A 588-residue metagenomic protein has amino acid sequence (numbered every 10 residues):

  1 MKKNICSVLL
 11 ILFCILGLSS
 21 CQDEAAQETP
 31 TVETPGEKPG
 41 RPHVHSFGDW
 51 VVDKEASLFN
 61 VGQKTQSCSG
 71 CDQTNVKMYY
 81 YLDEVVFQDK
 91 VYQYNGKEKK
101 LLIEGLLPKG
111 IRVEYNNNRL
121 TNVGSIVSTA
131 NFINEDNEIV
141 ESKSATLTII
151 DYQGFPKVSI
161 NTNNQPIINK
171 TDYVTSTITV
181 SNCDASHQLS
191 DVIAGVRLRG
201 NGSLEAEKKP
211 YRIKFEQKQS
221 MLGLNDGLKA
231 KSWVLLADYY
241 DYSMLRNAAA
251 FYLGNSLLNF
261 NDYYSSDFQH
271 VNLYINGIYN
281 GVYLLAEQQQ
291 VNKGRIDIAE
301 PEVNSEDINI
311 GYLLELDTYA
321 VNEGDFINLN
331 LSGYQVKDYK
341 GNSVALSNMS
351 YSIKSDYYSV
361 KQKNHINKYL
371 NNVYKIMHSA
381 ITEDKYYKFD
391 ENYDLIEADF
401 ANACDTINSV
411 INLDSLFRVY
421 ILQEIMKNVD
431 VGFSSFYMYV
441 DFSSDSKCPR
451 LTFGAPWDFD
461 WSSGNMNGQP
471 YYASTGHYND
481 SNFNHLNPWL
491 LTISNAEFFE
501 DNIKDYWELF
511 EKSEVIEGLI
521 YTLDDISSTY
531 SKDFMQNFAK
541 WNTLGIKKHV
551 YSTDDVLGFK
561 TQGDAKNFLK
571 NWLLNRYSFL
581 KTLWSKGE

Functional and structural regions predicted by a protein language model:
L9-G17: Bacterial N-terminal signal peptides
L18-S46, C71-Q73: Bacterial Sec-dependent N-terminal signal peptides
G48-T65, L107-L147: Serine/threonine-rich, repeat-prone extracellular segments and beta-strand-based repeat modules of secreted/surface
M78-L107: Solvent-exposed, low-complexity, repeat-rich "mucin-like" stalks and linkers
I103, T148-A249: Conserved NTP-binding catalytic cores of kinases and kinase-like/nucleotidyltransferase enzymes across multiple kinase
V192, G200-G202, A206-E207, S347-F433 (+3 more regions): Middle-to-C-terminal accessory/interaction subdomains
Q219-S220, L228-Y239, D262-Y264, I278-R418: Internal "kinase-insert"/substrate-recognition segments embedded within catalytic cores of ATP-dependent enzymes
L257-N272, N428: Short, well-structured beta-strand/strand-turn elements
